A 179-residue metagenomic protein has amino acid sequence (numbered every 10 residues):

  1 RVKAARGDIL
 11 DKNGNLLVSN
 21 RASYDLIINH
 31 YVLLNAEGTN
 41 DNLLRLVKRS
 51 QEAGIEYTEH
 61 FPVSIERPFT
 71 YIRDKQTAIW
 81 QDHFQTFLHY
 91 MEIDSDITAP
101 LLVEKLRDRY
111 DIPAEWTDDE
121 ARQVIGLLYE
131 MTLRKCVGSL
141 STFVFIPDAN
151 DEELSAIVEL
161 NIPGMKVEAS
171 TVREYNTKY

Functional and structural regions predicted by a protein language model:
R1-Y179: Membrane-proximal periplasmic segments of bacterial cell-envelope enzymes, especially penicillin-binding proteins
